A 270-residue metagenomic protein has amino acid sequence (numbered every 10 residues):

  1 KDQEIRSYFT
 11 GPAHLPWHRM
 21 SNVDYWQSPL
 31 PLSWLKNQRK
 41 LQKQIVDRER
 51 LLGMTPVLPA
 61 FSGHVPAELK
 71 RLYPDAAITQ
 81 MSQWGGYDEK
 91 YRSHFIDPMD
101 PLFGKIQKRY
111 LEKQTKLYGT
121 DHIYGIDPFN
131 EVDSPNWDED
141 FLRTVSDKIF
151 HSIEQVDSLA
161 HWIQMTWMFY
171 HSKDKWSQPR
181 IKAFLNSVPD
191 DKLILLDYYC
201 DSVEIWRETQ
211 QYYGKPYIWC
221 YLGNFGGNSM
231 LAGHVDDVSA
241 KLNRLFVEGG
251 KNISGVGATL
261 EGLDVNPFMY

Functional and structural regions predicted by a protein language model:
K1-Y270: Catalytic-core regions of glycoside hydrolase
